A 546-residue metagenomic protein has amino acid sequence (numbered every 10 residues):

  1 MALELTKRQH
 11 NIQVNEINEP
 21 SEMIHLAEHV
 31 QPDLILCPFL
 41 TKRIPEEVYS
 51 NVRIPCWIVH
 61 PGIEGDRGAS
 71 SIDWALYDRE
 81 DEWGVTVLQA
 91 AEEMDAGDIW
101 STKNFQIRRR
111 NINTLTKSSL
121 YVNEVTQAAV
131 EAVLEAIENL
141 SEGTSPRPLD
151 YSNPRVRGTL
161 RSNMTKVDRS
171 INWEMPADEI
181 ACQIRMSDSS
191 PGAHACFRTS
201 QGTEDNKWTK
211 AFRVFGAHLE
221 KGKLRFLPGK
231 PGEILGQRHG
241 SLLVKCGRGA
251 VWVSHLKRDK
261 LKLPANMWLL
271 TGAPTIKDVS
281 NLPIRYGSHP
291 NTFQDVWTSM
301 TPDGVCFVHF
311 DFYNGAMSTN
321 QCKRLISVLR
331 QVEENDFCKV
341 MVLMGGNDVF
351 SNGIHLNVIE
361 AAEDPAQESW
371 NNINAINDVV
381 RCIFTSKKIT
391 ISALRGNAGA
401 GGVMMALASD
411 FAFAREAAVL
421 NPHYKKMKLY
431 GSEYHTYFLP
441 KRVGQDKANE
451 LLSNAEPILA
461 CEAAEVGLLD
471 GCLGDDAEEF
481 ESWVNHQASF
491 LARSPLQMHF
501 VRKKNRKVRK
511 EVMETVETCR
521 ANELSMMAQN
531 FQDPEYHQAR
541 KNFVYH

Functional and structural regions predicted by a protein language model:
T6-V30, L34-G62: Internal alpha/beta domain cores that form substrate/cofactor-binding pockets in large enzymes and binding proteins
P38-L160: Donor/substrate-binding cores of folate-linked one-carbon enzymes
A136, Y430, G467-Q538: C-terminal long alpha-helix characteristic of the crotonase
D168-Q294: An anion-binding loop in the catalytic cleft
L261-M344: Conserved CoA-thioester-binding segment of acyl-CoA-metabolizing enzymes
D303-V308, Q321-Q367, D378-I391, R415-V419: A structural preference for short, pocket-lining loop segments at secondary-structure junctions
L343, H355, M405-L407, A463 (+1 more regions): Hydrophobic/aromatic residues within transmembrane alpha-helices of multi-pass small-molecule transporters
T385-K387, I391-A400, A408-P495: Crotonase-fold acyl-CoA enzyme core
